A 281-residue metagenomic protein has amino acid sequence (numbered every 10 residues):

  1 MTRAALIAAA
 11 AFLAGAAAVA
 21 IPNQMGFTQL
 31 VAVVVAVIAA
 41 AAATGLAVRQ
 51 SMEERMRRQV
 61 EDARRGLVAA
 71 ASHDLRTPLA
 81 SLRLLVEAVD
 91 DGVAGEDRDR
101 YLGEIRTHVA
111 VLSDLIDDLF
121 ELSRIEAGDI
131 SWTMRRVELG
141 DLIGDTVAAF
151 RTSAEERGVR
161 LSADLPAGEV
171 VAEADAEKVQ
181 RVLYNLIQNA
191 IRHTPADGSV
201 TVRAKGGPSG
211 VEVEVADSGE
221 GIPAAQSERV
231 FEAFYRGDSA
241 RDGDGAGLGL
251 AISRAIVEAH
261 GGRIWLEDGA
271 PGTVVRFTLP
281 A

Functional and structural regions predicted by a protein language model:
M1-E53: Alpha-helical transmembrane segments and their helix-membrane boundary motifs
T107-L115: Short alpha-helical segment of the dimerization/phosphotransfer core of two-component systems
A127-W132, V171-A174: Conserved micro-motifs of the catalytic ATP-binding
T133-E138, R160-V170: Conserved catalytic submotifs in the C-terminal HATPase_c
D197-S209: Short beta-strand/loop element within the Bergerat-fold HATPase_c
I222-F234: Short conserved segment of the HATPase_c
G261-G262: Conserved glycine-rich
